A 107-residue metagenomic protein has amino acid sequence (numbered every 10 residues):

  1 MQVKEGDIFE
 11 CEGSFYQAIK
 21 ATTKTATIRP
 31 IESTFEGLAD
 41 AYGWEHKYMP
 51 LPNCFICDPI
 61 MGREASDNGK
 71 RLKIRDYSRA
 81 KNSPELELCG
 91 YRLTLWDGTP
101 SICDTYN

Functional and structural regions predicted by a protein language model:
M1-F15, K24-N107: Mixed-charge, low-complexity intrinsically disordered regions
